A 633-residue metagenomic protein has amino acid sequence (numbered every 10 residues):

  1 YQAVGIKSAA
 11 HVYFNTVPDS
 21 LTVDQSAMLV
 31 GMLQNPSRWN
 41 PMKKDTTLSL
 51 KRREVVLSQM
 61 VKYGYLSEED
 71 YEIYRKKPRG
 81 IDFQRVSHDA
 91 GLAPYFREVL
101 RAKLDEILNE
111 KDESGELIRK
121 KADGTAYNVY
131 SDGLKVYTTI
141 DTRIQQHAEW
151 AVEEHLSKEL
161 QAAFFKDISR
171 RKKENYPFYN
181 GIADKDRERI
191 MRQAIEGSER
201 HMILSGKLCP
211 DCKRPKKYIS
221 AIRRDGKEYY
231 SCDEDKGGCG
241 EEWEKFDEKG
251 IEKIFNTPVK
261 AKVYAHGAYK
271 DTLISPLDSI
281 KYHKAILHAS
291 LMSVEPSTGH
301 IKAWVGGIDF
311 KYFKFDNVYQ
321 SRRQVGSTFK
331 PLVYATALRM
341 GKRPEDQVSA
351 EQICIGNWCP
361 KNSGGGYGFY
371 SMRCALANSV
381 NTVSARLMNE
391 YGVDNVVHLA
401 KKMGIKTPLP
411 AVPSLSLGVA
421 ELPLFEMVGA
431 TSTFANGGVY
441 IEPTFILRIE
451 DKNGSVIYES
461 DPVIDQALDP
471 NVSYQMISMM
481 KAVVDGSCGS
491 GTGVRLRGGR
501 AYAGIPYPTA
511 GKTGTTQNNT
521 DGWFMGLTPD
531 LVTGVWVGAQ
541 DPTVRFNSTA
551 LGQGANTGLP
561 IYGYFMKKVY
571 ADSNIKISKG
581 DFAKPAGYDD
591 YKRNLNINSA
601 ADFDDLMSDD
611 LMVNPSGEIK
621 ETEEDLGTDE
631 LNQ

Functional and structural regions predicted by a protein language model:
Y1-P210, K217-D235, K401-K402, K406-P408 (+2 more regions): Non-catalytic, structured segments within soluble enzyme domains
Q2, D19, V23-N35, A102-E113 (+11 more regions): Glycine-rich, acidic and aromatic/proline-enriched surface loops and short helix-turn segments that act as binding
T16-D19, Q84-F96, K342-V396, Y440 (+2 more regions): Conserved catalytic neighborhood of penicillin-recognizing serine enzymes
M32-M42, A122-Y130, N357, C374 (+4 more regions): Substrate-binding clefts and substrate-entry loops adjacent to catalytic sites of polymer-processing enzymes acting on
T138, T142-K158, E188-C212, Y218-D235 (+8 more regions): A penicillin-recognizing enzyme superfamily signal
H283-A289, Y312-L332, E345-Q347, Y370 (+1 more regions): Short active-site loop at a secondary-structure junction that contains or immediately precedes the catalytic residue(s)
P360-G364, G392-T431, G438, E442-F445: Mid-domain, small-residue-enriched loop/turn segments at the edges of structured enzyme/sensor domains
E618-Q633: Long, low-complexity, intrinsically disordered segments
